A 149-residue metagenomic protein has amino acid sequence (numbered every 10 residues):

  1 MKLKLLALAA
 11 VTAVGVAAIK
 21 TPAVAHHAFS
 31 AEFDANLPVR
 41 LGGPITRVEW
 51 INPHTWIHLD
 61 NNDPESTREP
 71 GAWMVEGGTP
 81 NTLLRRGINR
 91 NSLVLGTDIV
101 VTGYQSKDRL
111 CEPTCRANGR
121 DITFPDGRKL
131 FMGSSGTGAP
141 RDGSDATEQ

Functional and structural regions predicted by a protein language model:
M1-A9: Bacterial N-terminal signal peptides that target proteins for export
V14-A23: C-terminal segment of classical bacterial N-terminal signal peptides
A23-V39: Short boundary/loop segments of OB/S1/cold-shock single-stranded nucleic-acid-binding domains
G43-I45: Conserved hydrophobic positions within beta-strands
I51-N62: Short aromatic-glycine-enriched beta-strand elements
E76-R85: Short, structured beta-strand/loop micro-motifs enriched in basic residues and often containing a Trp
R85-V101: Short nucleic-acid-contacting surface segments enriched for D/E, G, S/T with interspersed K/R
S106-S135: OB-fold/S1-family single-stranded nucleic acid-binding modules
